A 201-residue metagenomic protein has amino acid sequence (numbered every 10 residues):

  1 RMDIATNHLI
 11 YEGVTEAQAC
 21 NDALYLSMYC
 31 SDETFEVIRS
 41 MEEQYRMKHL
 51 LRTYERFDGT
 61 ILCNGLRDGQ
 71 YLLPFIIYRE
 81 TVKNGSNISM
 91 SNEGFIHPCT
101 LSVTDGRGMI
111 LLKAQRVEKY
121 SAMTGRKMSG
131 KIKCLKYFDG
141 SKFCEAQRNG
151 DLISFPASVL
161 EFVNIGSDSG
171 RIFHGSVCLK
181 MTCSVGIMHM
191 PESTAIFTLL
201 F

Functional and structural regions predicted by a protein language model:
M2-D3, A114: Hydrophobic faces of stable alpha-helices that mediate helix-helix packing
D3-I38: Amphipathic alpha-helical dimerization/coiled-coil segments that flank or bridge DNA-binding/regulatory modules
Y25-T60: C-terminal regulatory/oligomerization modules of transcriptional regulators
D58-M109, A114-F201: N-terminal soluble domains immediately following signal/targeting peptides that reside in extracytoplasmic
